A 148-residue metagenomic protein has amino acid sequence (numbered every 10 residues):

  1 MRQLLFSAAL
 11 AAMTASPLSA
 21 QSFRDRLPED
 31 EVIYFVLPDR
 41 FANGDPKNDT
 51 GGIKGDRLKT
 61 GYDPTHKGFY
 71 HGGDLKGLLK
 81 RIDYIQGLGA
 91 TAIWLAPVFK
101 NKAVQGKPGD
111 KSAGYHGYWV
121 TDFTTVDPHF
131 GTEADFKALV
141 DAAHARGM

Functional and structural regions predicted by a protein language model:
M1-L4: Positively charged n-region of N-terminal signal peptides that target proteins for export
S7-S16: Bacterial N-terminal signal peptides
A20-M148: N-terminal structural segment of carbohydrate-active enzymes
